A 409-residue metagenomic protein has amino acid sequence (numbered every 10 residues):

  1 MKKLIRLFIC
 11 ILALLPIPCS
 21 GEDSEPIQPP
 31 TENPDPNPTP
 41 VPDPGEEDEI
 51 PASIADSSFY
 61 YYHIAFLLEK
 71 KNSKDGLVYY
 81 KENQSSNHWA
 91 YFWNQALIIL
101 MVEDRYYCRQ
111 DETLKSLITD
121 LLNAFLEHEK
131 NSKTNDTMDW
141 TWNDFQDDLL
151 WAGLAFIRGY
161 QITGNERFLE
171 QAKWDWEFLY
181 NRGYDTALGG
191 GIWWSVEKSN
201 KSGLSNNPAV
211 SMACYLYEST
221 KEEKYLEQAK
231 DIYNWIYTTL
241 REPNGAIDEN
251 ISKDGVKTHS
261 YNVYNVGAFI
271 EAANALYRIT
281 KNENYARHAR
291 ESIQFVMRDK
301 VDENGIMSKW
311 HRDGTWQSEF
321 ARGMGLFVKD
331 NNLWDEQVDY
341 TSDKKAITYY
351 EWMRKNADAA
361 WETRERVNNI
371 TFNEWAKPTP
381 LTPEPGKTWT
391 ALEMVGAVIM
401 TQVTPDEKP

Functional and structural regions predicted by a protein language model:
K2-C10: Sec-dependent signal peptide recognition, specifically the positively charged N-region followed immediately by
A13-S57: Bacterial Sec-dependent N-terminal signal peptides
E47-M101, R105-S116, L121-D147, K201 (+2 more regions): CBM-like carbohydrate-recognition segments
Y106, Y160-G164, Y217-K221, Y277 (+4 more regions): Short coil/turn linking the two alpha-helices of tandem helical-hairpin repeats
K115-S219, E223-K230: Extended ligand-binding groove/face enriched in aromatic
V196, N206-A209, A213-L216, Y225-A273: Active-site cradle of extracellular carbohydrate-active enzymes
N265-T280, Y285-V301: Oxyanion-binding "anion nests"
